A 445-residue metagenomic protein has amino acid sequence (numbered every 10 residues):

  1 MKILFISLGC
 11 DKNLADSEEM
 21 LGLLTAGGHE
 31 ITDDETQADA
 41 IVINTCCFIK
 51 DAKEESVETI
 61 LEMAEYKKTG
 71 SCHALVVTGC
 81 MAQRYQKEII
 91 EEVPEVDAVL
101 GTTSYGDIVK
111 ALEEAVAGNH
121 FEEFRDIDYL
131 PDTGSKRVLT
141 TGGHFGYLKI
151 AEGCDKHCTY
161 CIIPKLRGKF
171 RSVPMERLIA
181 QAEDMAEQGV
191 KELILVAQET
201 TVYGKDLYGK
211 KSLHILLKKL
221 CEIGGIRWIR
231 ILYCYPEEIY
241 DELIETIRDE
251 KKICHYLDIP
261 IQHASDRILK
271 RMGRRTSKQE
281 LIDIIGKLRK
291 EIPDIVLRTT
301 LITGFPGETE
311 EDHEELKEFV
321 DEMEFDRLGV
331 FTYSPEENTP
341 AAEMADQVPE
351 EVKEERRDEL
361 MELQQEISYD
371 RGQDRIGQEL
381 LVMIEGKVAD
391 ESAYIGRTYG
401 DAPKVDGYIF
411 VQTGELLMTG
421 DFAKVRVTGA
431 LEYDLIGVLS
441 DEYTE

Functional and structural regions predicted by a protein language model:
M1-Y203, L257, Q279-K290, E314 (+4 more regions): Proteins enriched for Cys/Gly/acidic motifs involved in redox and nucleic-acid/cofactor modification
I3, A40-I41, G146, L193 (+7 more regions): Conserved beta-strand core positions
C10, G204-G225, R271-R275, P335-E366: Radical SAM enzyme [4Fe-4S]-AdoMet core and its adjacent flexible, acidic and glycine-rich loops/tails across
A74-V76, R84, I89, E187-H313 (+1 more regions): Conserved SAM/AdoMet-binding glycine-rich loop
L178, L195, I231, I259 (+6 more regions): Conserved, mostly hydrophobic/aromatic
A197, Y233, I261-H263, T299-T303 (+6 more regions): Active-site proximal loops enriched in glycine and acidic residues that flank catalytic Cys/His/Asp and coordinate
L243-I244, L316, V411-T413: Short beta-alpha junctions and helix-cap segments that line functional grooves
E343-E445: Terminal RNA-binding accessory module
